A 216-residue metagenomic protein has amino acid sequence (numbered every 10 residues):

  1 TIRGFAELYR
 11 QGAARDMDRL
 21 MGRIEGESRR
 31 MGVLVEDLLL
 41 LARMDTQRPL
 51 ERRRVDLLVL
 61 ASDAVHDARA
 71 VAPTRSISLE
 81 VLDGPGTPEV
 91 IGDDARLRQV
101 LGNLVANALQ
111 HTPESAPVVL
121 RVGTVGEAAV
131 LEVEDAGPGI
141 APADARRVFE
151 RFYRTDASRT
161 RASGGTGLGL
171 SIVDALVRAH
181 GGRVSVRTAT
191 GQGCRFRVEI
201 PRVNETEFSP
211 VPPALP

Functional and structural regions predicted by a protein language model:
F5, G26-M31: Short alpha-helical segment of the dimerization/phosphotransfer core of two-component systems
T46-E51, E89-G92: Conserved micro-motifs of the catalytic ATP-binding
E51-H66: A conserved beta-strand-to-alpha-helix junction within the catalytic ATP-binding
L57, G139-R147: Short helix N-cap motif at coil->helix boundaries in the Bergerat
A108-L109: Short helix-loop "hinge" at the ATP-lid/N-box region of the Bergerat-fold HATPase_c
S115-E127: Short beta-strand/loop element within the Bergerat-fold HATPase_c
